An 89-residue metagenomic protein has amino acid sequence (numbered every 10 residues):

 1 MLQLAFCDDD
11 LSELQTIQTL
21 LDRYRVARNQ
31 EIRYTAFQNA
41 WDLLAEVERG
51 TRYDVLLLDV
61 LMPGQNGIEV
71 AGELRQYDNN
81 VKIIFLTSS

Functional and structural regions predicted by a protein language model:
D8, L58-D59: Active-site residues of response regulator receiver
L11-T35: Two-component/phosphorelay signaling modules centered on CheY-like receiver
Q18, A36-V55: Acidic, metal-coordinating helix/loop segments flanking the phosphotransfer/catalytic sites of two-component signaling
N39, N66-E69: Acidic catalytic/metal-coordinating carboxylates
A45, I68-N79: Short amphipathic alpha-helix used as the core "switch/output" element in two-component signaling
R52-V55, D78-K82: His-Asp phosphorelay/catalytic-motif detector in bacterial-type signaling
D59, N80-S89: A short, hydrophobic beta-strand element within the central beta-sheet of small alpha/beta folds
M62: Receiver (REC) domain active-site loop signature in two-component systems and cognate sites in sensor histidine kinases
